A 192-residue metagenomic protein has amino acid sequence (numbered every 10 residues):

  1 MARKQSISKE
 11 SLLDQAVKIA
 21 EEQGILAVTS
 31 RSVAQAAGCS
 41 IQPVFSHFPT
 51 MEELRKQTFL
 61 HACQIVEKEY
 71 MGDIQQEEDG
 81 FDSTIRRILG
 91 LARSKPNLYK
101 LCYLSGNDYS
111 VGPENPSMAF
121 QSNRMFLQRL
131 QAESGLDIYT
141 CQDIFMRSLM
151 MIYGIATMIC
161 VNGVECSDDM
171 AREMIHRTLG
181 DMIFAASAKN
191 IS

Functional and structural regions predicted by a protein language model:
M1-I7, N190-S192: N-terminal intrinsically disordered/low-complexity leader segments
S11, Q15, I19-E53, Q57: Helix-turn-helix
A20, E53-A62, E69, C102 (+1 more regions): Alpha-helical DNA-contacting segments of helix-turn-helix folds
Q57, M71-N97, S148: Hydrophobic alpha-helical connector segments
L60-S83, Q121-A132: Amphipathic alpha-helical linker/stalk segments
E67, Y109-G135, Q142-R147, E173-F184: Amphipathic alpha-helical packing segments from all-alpha helical-bundle domains
G90-Q131, V161, E165, D169: Short secondary-structure transition hinges
L101, L149-S167, D181-I191: Amphipathic C-terminal alpha-helical segment
